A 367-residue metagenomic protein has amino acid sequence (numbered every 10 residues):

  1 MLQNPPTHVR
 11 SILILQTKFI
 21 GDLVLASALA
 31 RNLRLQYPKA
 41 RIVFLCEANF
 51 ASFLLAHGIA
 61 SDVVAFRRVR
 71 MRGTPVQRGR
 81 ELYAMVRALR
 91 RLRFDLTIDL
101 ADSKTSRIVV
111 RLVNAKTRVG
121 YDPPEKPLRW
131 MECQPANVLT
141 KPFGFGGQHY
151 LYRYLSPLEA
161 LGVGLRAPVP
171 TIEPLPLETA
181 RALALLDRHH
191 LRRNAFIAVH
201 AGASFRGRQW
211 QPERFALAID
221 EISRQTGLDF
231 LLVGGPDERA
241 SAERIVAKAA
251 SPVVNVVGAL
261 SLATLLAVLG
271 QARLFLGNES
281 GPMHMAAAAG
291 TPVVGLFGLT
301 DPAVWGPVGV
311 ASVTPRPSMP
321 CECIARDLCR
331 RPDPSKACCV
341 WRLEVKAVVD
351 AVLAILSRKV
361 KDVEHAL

Functional and structural regions predicted by a protein language model:
M1-L367: Catalytic machinery of carbohydrate-active enzymes, primarily nucleotide-sugar-dependent glycosyltransferases
